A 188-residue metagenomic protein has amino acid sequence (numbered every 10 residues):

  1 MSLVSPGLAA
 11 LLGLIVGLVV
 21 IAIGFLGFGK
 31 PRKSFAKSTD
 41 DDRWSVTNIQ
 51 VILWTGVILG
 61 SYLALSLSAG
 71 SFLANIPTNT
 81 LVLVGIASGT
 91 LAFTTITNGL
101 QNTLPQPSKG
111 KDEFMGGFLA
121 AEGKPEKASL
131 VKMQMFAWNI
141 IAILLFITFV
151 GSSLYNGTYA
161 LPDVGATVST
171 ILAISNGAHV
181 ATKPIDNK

Functional and structural regions predicted by a protein language model:
M1-G7: Short, strongly hydrophobic alpha-helical membrane anchors
L8-F28, L53-L65, N75-G99, Q134-V150 (+1 more regions): Short hydrophobic alpha-helical transmembrane segments
I23-R43: Membrane-interface helix-loop junction between the first two transmembrane segments
K33-A36, S66-G70, N102: Membrane-helix interface/capping segments
A36-K37, L100-E122: Juxtamembrane inter-helical linkers in multi-pass membrane proteins
D40-D42, T47, F72-P77: Membrane-interface helix-loop-helix junctions at boundaries between adjacent transmembrane segments
D42-G56, E113-A142: Loop-to-transmembrane boundary segments
G70-N75, L154-P162: Membrane-interfacial hairpin junctions
